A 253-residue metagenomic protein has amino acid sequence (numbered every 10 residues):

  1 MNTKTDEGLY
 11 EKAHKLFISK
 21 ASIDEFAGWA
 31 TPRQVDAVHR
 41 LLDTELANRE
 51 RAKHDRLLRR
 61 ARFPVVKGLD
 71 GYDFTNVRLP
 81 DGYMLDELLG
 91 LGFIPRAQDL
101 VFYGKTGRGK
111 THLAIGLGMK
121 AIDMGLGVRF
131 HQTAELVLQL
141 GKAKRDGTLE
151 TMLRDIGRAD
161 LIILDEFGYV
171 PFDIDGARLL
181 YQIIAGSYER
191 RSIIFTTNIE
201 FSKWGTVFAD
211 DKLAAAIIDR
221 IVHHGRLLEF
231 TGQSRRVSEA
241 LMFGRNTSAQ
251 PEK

Functional and structural regions predicted by a protein language model:
T3, A27-P32, T44, R62-F63 (+5 more regions): Conserved phosphate/pyrophosphate-binding and hydrolysis machinery centered on Walker-type P-loop NTPases, extending
E11-V65: Interdomain "pre-motor" coupling segment immediately N-terminal to P-loop NTPase/helicase cores
K67-L89: N-terminal pre-Walker A segment at the start of P-loop NTPase domains
Y72, A114, Q132: Conserved hydrophobic/aromatic pocket- or pore-lining residues that grip, position, or stack substrates in active sites
L91-G92, R190: Non-DNA-binding regulatory cores of transcription-related proteins, predominantly C-terminal effector-binding
A97-L113: Walker A/P-loop nucleotide-binding motif
A97-V101, L117-L140: Conserved post-Walker A coupling segment in P-loop NTPases
G127, H131, E135-D160, F167-K253: Replace "adjacent to P-loop NTPase cores in ATP/GTP-dependent enzymes" with "adjacent to NTP-binding cores
